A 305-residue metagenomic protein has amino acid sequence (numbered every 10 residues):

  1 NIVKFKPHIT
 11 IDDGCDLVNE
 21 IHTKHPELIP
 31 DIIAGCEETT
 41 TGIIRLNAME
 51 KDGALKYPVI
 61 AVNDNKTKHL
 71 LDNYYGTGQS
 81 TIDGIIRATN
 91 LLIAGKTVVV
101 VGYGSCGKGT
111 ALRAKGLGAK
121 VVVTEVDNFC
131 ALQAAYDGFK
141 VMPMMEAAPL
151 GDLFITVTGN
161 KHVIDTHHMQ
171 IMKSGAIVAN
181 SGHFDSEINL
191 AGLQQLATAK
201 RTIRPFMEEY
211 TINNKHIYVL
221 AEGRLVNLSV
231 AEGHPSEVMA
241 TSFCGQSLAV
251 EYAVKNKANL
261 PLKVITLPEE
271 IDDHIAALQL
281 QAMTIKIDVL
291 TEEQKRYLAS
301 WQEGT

Functional and structural regions predicted by a protein language model:
N1-K96: Glycine/serine-rich phosphate-binding loop and adjoining beta1-alpha1 elements at the start of nucleotide-handling
K4-K6, P149-L150, S174: Alpha-helix C-terminal capping/helix-to-coil transition sites in glycosyltransferase folds
P7-H8, C15-N19, T41, A48-L55 (+8 more regions): Generic secondary-structure signature for well-ordered alpha-helical cores
I9-G14, H25-T41, N160, M169-N214 (+2 more regions): ADP-ribose/adenylate-binding Rossmann-like module
N19-P26, L71-Y74, T110-R113, A135-Y136 (+3 more regions): Short acidic, glycine/serine/threonine-rich loops at helix termini
Y57-G95, L190-E292, S300: Adenosine-phosphate binding glycine-rich loop
D72, G76-G151, T156-K161: Glycine-rich phosphate/diphosphate-binding loop of Rossmann-like nucleotide-binding domains
